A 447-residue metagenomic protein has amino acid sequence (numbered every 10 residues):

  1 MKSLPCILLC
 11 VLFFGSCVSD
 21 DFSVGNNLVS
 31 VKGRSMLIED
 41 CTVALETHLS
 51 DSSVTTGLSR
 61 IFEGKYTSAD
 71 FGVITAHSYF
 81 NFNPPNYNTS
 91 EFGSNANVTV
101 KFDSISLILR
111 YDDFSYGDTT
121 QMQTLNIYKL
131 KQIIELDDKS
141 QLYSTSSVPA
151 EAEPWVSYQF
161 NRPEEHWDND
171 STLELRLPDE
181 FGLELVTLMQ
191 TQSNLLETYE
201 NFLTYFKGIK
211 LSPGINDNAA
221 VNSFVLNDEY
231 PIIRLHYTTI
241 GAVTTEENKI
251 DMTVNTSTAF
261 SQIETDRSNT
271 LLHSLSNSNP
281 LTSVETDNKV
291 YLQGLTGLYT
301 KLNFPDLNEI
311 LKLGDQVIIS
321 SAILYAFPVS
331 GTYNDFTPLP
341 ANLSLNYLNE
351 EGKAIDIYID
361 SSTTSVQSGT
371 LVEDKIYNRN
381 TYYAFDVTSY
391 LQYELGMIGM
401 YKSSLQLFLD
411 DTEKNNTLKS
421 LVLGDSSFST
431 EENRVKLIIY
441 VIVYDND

Functional and structural regions predicted by a protein language model:
K2-F13, C17-D447: Secreted, disulfide-rich extracellular signaling modules
